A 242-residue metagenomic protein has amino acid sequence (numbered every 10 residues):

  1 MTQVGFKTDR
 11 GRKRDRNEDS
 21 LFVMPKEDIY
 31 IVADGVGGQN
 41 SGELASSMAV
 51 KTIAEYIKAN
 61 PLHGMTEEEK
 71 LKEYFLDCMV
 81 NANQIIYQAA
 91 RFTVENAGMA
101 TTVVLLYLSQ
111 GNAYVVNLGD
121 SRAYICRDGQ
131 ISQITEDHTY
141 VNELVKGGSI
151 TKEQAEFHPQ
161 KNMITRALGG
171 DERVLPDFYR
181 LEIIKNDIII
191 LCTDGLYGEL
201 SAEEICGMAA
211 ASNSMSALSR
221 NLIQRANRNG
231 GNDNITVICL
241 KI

Functional and structural regions predicted by a protein language model:
M1-I242: PP2C/PPM-type serine/threonine phosphatase catalytic domain
